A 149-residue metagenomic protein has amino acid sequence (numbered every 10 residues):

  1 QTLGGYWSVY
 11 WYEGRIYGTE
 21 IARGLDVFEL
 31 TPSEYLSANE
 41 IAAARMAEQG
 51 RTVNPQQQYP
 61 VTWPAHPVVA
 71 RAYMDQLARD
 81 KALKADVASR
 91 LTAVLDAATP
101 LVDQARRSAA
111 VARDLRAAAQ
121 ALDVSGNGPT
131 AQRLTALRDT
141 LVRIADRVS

Functional and structural regions predicted by a protein language model:
Q1-L77: Feature marking well-ordered beta-strand scaffolds used for ligand recognition
R45-S149: Mature extracytoplasmic or organellar-lumen-exposed domains after removal of signal/transit peptides
